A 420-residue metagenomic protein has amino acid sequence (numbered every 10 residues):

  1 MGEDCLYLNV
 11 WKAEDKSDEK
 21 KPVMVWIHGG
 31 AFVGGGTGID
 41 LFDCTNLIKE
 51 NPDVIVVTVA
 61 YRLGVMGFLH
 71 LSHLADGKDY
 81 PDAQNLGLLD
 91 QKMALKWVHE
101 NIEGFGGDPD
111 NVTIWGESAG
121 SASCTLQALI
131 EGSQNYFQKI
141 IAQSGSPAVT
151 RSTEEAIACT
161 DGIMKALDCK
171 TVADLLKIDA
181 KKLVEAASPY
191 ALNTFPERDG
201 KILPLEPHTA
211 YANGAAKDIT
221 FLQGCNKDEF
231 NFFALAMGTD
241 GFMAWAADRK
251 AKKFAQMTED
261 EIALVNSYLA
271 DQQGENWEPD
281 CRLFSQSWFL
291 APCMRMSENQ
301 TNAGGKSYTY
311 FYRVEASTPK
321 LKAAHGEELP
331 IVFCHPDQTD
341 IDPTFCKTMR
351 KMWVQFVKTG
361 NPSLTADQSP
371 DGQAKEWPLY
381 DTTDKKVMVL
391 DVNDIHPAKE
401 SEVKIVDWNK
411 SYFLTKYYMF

Functional and structural regions predicted by a protein language model:
M1, R282, L290-F420: Mobile gating loops/cap/lid regions near enzyme active sites that modulate substrate access
M1-L88, P109, D342-M349, G360-D367 (+3 more regions): Non-catalytic accessory segments of hydrolases
C5, H70-S72, Y80-G104, E155-D161: Alpha/beta-hydrolase active-site loop
D18-V23, N51-V56, D108-V112, S133-K139 (+2 more regions): Loop/turn elements at helix/coil->beta-strand transitions in domains of secreted/extracellular proteins
E19-K21, G34-D40, G67-S72, T125-Q127 (+3 more regions): Short, solvent-exposed loop/turn and secondary-structure capping segments
F32, G116-L126: Glycine-rich nucleophile elbow surrounding the catalytic serine of serine-hydrolase chemistry
M93, E100, G104, N111 (+5 more regions): Substrate-access "cap/lid" subdomains that shape and gate the entrance to catalytic or ligand-binding pockets
P109, G116-A119, E131, S144: Catalytic nucleophile serine of serine hydrolases, specifically the conserved "nucleophile elbow" pentapeptide
